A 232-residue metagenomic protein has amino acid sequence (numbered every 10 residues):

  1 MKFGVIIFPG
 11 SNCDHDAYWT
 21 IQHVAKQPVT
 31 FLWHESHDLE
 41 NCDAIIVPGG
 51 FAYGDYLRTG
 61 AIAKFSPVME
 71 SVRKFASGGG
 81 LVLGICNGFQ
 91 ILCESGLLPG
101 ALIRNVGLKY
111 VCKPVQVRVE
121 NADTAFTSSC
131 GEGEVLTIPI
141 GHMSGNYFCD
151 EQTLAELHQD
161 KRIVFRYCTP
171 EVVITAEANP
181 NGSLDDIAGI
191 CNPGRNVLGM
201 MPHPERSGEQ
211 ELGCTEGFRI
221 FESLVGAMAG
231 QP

Functional and structural regions predicted by a protein language model:
M1-I85, C93-P99, I103-V111, R118 (+3 more regions): N-terminal beta1-alpha1 cap of cysteine-dependent amidohydrolase-like domains
G4, V47-F51, L92, T175 (+3 more regions): Amphipathic, alpha-helical segments enriched in basic
G50-F51, G88, M143, P204: Active-site metal-binding loops of divalent metal-dependent hydrolases
A52-Y53, F89-I91, Y147, E171: Glycine-rich nucleotide phosphate-binding loop and flanking beta-alpha elements of Rossmann-like dinucleotide-binding
R73-S77, N105-P232: Amide-donor transfer/coupling interface in amidating biosynthetic enzymes
G88-F89, D123: Short, flexible active-site-adjacent loop segments at beta-strand->alpha-helix junctions, enriched in small/polar
